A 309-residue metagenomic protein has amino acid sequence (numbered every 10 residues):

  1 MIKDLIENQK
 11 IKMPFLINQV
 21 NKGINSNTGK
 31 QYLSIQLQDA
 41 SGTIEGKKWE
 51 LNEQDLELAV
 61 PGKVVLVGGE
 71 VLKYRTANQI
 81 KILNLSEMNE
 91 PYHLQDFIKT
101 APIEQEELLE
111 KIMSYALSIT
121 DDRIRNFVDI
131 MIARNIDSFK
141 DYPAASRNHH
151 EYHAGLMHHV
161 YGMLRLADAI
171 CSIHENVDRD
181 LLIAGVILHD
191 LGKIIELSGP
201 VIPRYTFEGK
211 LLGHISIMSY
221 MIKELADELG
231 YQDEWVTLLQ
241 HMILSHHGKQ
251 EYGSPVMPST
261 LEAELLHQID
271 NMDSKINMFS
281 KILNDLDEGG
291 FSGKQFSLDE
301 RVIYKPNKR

Functional and structural regions predicted by a protein language model:
M1-K12: OB-fold nucleic-acid-binding modules
F15, G62, M163, D270: Divalent metal-coordination and catalytic microenvironments
V20-Q31, T43-E45, L51-D96: OB-fold single-stranded nucleic acid-binding module
S34-D39: Short, acidic/hydrophobic/Gly-rich beta-strand patch recurrent on exposed beta strands that often constitutes part
E90-G209, K249: Acidic/His-rich, divalent-metal-binding segments that scaffold phosphate/diphosphate chemistry
N148-H149, H158, A169-L286: Divalent metal-dependent catalytic cores for phosphoryl transfer on phosphate-bearing substrates
H267, S292-D299, N307-R309: N-terminal intrinsically disordered, cationic/polar leader segments that include organellar targeting peptides
